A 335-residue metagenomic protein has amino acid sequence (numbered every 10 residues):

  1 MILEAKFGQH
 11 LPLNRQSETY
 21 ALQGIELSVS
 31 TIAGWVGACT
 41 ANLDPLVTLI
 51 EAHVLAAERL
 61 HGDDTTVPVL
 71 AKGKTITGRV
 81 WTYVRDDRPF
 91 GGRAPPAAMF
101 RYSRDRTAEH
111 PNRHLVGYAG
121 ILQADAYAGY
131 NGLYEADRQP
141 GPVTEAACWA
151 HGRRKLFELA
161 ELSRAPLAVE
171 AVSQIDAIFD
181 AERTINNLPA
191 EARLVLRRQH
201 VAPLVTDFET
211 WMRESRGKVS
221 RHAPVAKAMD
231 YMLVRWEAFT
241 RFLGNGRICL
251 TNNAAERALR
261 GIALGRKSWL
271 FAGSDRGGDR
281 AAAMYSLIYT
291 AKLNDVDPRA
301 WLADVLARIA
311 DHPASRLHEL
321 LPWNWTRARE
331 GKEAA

Functional and structural regions predicted by a protein language model:
M1-A335: Catalytic center-proximal scaffold of phosphoryl-transfer enzymes
